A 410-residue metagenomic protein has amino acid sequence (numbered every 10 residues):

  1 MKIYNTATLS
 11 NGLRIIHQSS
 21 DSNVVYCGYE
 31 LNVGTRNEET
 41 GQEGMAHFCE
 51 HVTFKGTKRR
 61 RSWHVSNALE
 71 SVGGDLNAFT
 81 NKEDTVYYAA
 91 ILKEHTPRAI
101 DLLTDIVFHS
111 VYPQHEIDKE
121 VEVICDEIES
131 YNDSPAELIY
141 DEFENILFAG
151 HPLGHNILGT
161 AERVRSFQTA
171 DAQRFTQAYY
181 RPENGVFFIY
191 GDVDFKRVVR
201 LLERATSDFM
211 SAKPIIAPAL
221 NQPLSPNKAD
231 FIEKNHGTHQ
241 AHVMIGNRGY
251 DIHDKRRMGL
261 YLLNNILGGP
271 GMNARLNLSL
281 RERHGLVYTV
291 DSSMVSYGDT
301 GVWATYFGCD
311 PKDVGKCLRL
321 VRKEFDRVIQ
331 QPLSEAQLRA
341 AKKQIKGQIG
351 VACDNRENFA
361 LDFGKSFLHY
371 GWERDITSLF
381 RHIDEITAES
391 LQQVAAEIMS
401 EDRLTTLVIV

Functional and structural regions predicted by a protein language model:
K2-Y4, L13-R14: Extreme N-terminal starter segment of soluble prokaryotic enzymes
I3, T8, V65-I216, Q222 (+4 more regions): Charge-rich, well-structured scaffold segments of protease-associated domains
G12, S19-L69, K255-L267, R275-L278: Active/ligand-binding-proximal structured segments within catalytic/core domains that scaffold catalytic residues
L13, V25-C27, T85, A241-V243 (+2 more regions): Change "...and in nucleic-acid phosphodiester-cleaving endonucleases..." to "...and in nucleic-acid processing enzymes
I16, Y26-E30, T53, N77-F79 (+2 more regions): Short, conserved beta-strand segments within well-ordered enzyme catalytic domains that often line or immediately flank
S19-N23, G28-E30, P214-N273: His/Glu-based metal-binding/catalytic segments typifying zinc-dependent metallopeptidases
E30-R36, G41-E43, E129-D141, H242-Y261 (+1 more regions): N-terminal short leaders/motifs
H47, H51, H151, H242: Histidine-centered active-site/metal-ligand motif
